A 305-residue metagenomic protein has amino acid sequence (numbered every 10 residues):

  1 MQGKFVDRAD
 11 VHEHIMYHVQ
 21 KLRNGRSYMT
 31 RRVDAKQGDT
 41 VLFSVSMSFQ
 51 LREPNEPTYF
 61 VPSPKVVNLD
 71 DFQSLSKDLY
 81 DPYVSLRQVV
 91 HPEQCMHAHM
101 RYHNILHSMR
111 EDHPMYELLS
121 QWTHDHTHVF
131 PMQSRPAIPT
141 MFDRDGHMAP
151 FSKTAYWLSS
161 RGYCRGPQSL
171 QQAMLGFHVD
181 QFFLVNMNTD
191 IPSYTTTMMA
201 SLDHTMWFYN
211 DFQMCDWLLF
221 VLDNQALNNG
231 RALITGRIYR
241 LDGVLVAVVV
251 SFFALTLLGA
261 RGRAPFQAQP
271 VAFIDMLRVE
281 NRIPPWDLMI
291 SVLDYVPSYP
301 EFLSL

Functional and structural regions predicted by a protein language model:
M1-L305: Terminal targeting signals and extreme-terminal segments of soluble enzymes
